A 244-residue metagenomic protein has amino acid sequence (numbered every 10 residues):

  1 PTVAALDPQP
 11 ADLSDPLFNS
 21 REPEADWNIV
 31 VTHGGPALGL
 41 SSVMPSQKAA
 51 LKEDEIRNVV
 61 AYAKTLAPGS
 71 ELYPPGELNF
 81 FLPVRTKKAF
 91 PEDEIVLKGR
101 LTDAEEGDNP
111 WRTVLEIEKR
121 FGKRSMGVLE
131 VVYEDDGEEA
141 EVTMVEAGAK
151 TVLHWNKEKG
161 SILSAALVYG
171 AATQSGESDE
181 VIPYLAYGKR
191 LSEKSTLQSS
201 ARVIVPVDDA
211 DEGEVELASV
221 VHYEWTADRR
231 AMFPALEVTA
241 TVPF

Functional and structural regions predicted by a protein language model:
P1-T2, R230: Serine-centered coil/turn micro-motif
T2-K64: Extracytoplasmic electron-transfer domains, predominantly the class I c-type cytochrome c fold
D54, L72-F244: Transmembrane beta-barrel domains of Gram-negative outer membranes and organellar outer membranes
Y62-P75: Post-cleavage N-terminal segment of exported redox proteins
